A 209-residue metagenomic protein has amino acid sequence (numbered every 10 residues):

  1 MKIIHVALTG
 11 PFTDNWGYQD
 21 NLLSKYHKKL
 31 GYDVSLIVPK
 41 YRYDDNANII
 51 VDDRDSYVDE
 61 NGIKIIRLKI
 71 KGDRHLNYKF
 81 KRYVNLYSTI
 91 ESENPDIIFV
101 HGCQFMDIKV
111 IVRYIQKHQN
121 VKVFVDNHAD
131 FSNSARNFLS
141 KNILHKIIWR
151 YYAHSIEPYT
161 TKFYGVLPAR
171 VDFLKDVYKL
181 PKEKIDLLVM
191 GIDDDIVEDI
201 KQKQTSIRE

Functional and structural regions predicted by a protein language model:
M1-D53, Y57-I63, E93: N-terminal subdomain of nucleotide-sugar transferases
I3, I97-F99, I115-A135, Y164: Active-site proximal beta-strand in glycosyltransferases
H5, Y87-D107, I111, N120-F124: Short N-terminal targeting/anchoring amphipathic segment
L8, H101-C103, D126-F131, V189-M190: Histidine-centered beta-alpha loop that forms part of the nucleotide-sugar donor binding/catalytic region in diverse
K25, R113, K117, F131 (+1 more regions): Membrane-proximal helix-turn-helix segments that form the acceptor-binding/catalytic region of lipid-linked
K40, A169, G191: Carbohydrate-associated surface elements
I49, D172-D176, E183-K184, G191-R208: Acidic anion/phosphate-binding donor-loop and adjacent secondary structure in glycosyltransferase catalytic cores
D59-N85, L139-L144: A short, charged, and often flexible helix/loop element on the N-terminal side of the glycosyltransferase catalytic
